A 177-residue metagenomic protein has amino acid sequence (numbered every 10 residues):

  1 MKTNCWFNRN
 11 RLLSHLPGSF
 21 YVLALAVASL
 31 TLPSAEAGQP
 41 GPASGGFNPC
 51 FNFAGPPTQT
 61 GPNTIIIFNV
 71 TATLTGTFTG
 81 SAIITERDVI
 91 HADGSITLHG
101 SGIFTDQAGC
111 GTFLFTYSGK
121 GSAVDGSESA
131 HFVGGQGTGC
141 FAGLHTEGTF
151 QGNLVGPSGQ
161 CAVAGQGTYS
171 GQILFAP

Functional and structural regions predicted by a protein language model:
M1-S14: N-terminal secretory signal peptides that target proteins for export/translocation
K2, P17, A108-C110: Acidic, low-complexity intrinsically disordered regions
R11-T31: Bacterial N-terminal signal peptides
T31-A37: Signal peptide processing junction and immediate N-terminal pro/mature segment of secreted/exported proteins
A37-P177: Beta-strand-enriched cores of mature, soluble protein domains
